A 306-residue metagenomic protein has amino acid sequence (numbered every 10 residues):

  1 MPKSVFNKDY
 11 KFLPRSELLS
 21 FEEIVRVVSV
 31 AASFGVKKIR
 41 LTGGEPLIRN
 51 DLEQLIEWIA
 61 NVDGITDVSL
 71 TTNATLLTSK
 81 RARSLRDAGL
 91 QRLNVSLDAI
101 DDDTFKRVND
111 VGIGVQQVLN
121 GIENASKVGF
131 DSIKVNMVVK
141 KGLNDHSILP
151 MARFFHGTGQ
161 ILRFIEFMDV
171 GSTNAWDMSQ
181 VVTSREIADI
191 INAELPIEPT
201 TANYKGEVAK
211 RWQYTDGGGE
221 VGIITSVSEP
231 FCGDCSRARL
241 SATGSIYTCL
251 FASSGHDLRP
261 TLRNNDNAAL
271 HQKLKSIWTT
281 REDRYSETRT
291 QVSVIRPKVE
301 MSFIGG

Functional and structural regions predicted by a protein language model:
M1-L19: Canonical Radical SAM [4Fe-4S] cluster-binding loop centered on the CxxxCxxC motif and its immediate flanking residues
F6-F12, D102, D169-S172, G255: A short, flexible beta-alpha/helix-coil linker loop
L18-R40, I48-I165: Radical SAM/AdoMet-radical enzyme domain recognition
L18-T42, N265-T288: Short Fe-S-cluster ligation motifs
E45: Conserved G/P- and acidic residue-centered "switch" motifs that form tight phosphate/ATP-binding loops in soluble
D103, G112-L119, E123-E220, P260-N265: Radical SAM enzyme [4Fe-4S]-AdoMet core and its adjacent flexible, acidic and glycine-rich loops/tails across
V221-S228: Short, basic/aromatic recognition patches
E229-G306: Radical SAM enzyme core and accessory elements
